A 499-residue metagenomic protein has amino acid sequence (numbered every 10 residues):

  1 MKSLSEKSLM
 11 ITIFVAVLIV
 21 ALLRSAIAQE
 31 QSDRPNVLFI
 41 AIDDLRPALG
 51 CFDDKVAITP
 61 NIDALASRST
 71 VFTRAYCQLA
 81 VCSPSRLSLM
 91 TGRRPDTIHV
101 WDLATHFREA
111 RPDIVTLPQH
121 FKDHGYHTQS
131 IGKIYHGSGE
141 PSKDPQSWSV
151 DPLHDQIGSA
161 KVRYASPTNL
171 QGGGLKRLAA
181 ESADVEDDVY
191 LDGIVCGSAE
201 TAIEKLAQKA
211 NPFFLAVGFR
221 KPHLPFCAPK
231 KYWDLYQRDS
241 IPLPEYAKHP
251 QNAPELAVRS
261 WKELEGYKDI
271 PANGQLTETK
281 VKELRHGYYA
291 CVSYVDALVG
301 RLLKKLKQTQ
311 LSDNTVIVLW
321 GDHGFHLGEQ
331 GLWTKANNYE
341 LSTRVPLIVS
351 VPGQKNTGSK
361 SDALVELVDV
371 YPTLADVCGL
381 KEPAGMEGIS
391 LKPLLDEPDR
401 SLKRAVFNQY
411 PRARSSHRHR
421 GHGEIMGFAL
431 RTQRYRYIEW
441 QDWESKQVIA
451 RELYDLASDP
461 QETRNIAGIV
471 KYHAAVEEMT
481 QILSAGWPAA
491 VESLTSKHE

Functional and structural regions predicted by a protein language model:
M1-K7: N-terminal secretory signal peptides that target proteins for export/translocation
K2, F14, A26-A450, P460-P488 (+1 more regions): Formylglycine-dependent sulfatase
M10-R24: Bacterial N-terminal signal peptides
L453-Y454: Short hydrophobic beta-strand that contains or immediately precedes a catalytic carboxylate
A457: Residues forming the ATP-binding cleft of Hanks-type serine/threonine protein kinase domains
